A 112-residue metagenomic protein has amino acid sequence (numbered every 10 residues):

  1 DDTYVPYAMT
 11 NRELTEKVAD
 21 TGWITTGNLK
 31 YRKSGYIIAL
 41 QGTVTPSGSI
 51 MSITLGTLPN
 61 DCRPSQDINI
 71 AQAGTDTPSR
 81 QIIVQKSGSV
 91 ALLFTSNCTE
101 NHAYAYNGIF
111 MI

Functional and structural regions predicted by a protein language model:
D1-D2, R12-K17, K30-K33, M51 (+6 more regions): Surface-exposed charge patches in extracellular/virion surface proteins
D1-T26, I109: Glycine-rich, low-complexity segments
N11-E13, G22-Q72: Beta-rich globular "head" domains
A19, I38, S47-S49, N97-T99 (+1 more regions): Generic "edge-of-domain/loop-turn" microfeature
I68-I112: Helix-rich interaction surfaces within compact, conserved domain-sized segments that mediate assembly or partner
